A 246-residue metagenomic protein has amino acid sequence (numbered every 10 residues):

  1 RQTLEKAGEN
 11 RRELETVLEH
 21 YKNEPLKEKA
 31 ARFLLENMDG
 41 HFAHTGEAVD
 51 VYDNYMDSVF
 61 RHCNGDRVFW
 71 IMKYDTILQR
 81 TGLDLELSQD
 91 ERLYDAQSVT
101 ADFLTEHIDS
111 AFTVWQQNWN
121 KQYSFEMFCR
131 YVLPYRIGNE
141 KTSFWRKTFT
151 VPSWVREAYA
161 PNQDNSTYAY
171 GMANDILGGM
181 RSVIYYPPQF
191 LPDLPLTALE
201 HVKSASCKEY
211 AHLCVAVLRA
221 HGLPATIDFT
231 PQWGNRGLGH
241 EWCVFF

Functional and structural regions predicted by a protein language model:
R1-L4, P161-T167, M172-G178, P187-T197 (+1 more regions): Hydrophobic/aromatic-rich core segments of domains that either
R1-N174, G178, S182, Q189 (+1 more regions): N-terminal accessory/pre-domain segments preceding catalytic cores
